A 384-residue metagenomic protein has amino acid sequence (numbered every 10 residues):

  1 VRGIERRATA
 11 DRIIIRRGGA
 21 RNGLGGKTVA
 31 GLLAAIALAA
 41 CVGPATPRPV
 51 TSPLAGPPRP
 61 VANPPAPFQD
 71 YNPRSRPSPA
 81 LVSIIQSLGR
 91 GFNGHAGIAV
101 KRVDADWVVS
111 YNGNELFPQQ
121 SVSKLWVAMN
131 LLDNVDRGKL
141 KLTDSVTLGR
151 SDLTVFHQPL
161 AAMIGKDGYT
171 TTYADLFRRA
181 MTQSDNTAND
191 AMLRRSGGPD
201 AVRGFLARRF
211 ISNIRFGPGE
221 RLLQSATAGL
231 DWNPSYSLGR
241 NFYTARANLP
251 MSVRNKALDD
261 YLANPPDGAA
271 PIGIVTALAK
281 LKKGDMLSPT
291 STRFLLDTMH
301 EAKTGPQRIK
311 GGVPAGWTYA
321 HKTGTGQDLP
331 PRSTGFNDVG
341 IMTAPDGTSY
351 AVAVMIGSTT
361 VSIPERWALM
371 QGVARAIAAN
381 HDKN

Functional and structural regions predicted by a protein language model:
V1-E5, C41-P44: N-terminal acidic, proline/glycine-rich, low-complexity intrinsically disordered segments
G3, R12-I14, A35: Generic short N-terminal amphipathic or hydrophobic helices
E5, I15-A30: Bacterial N-terminal signal peptides that target proteins for export
A8-A10: Compositionally biased, low-complexity intrinsically disordered regions
I13, V42-Q86, R194, P199 (+2 more regions): Structured C-terminal helix/loop/strand segments within mature extracytoplasmic catalytic/sensor domains
A30-A40: Bacterial N-terminal signal peptides
A45-D231: Active-site-adjacent loops and short helices of periplasmic peptidoglycan-processing enzymes
N213-T290: Active-site-proximal helix/loop microenvironment of the serine DD-peptidase/beta-lactamase transpeptidase fold
